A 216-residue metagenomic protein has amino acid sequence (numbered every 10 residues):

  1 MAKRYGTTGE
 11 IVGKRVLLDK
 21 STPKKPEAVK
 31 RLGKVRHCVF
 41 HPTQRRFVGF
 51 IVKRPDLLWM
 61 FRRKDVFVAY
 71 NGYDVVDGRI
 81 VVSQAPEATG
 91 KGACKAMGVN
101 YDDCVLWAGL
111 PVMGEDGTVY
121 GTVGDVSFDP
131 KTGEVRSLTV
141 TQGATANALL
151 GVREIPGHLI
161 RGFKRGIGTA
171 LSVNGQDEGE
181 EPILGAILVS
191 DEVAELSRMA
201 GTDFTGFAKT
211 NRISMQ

Functional and structural regions predicted by a protein language model:
M1-Q216: Peripheral interaction segments used for macromolecular assembly
